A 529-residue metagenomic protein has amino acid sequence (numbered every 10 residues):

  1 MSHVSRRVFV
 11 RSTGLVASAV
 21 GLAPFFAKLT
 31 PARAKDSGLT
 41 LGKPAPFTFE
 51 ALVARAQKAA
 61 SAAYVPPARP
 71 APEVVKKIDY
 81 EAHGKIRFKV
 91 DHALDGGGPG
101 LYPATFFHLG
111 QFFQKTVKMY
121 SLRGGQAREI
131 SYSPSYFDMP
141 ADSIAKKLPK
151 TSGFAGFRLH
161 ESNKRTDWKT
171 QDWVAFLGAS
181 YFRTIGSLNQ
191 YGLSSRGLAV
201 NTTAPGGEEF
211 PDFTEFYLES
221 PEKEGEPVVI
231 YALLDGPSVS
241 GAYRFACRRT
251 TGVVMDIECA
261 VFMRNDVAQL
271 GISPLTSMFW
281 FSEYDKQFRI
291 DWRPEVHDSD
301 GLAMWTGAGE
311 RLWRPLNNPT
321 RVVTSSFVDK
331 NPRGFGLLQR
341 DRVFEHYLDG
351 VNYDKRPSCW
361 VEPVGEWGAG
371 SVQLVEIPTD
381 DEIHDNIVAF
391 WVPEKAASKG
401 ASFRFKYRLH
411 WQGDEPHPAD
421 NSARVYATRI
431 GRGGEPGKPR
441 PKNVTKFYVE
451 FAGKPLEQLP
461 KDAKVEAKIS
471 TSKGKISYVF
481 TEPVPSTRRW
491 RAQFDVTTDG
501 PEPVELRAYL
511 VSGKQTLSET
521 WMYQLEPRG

Functional and structural regions predicted by a protein language model:
M1-S2, V8-T30: N-terminal export signals
K35-Y80, K89, F107, H346 (+1 more regions): Terminal accessory/anchoring regions of large secretory-pathway or extracellular enzymes
A63-A204: Solvent-exposed N-terminal domain segments of exported/luminal and surface proteins
Y80, Q114-T116, F154, F213 (+7 more regions): Extracellular structured ligand-interaction cores
E81, V174-L177, G186, A268 (+2 more regions): A contiguous, surface-exposed recognition patch within enzymatic or periplasmic domains that forms
R123, P134, A232-G236, R249 (+6 more regions): A mature extracytoplasmic/lumenal domain signature
S194-T250, G365-D380, H384: Extended, loop-rich substrate-binding clefts of extracytoplasmic carbohydrate-active enzymes
A232-M278: Acidic, contiguous internal or C-terminal segments within carbohydrate-active enzymes that form a structured patch used
